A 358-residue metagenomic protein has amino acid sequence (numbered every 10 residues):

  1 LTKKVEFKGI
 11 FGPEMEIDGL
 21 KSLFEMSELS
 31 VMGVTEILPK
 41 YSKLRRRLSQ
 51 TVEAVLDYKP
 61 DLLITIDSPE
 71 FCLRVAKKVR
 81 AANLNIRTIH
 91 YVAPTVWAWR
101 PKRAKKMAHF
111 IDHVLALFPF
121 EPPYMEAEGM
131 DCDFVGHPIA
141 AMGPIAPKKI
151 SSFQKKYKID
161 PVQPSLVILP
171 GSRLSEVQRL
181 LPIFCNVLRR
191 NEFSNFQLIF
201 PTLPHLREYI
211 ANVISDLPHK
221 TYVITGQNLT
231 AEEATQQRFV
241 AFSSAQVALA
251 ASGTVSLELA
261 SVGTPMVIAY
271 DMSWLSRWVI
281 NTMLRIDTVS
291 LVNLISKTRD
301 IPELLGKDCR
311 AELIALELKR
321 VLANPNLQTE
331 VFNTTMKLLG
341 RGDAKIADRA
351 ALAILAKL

Functional and structural regions predicted by a protein language model:
L1-L358: Nucleotide-activated sugar donor-binding and catalytic core shared by glycosyltransferases and related lipid-linked
